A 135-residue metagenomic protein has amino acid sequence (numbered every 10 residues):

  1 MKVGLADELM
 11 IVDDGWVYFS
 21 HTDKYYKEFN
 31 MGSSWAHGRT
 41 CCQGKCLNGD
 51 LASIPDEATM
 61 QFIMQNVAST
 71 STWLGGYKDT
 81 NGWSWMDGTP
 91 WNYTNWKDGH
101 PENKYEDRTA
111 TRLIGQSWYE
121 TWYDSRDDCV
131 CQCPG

Functional and structural regions predicted by a protein language model:
M1-G135: Extracellular, disulfide-bonded carbohydrate-recognition/adhesion ectodomains, dominated by C-type lectin-like domains
